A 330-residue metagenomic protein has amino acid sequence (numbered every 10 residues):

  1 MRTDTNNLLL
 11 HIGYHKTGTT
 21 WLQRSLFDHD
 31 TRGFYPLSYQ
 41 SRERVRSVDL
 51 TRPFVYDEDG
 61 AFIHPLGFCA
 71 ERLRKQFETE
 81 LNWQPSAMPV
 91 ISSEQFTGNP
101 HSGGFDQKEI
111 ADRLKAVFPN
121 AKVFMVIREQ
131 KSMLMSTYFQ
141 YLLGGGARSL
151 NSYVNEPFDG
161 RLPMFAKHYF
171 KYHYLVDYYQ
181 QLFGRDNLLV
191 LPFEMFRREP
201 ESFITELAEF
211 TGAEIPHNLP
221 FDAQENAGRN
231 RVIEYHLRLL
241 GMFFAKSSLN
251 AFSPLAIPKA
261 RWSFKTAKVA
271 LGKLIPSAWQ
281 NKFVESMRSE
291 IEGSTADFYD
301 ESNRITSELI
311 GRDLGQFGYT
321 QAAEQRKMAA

Functional and structural regions predicted by a protein language model:
M1-A330: Anion-recognition interface
